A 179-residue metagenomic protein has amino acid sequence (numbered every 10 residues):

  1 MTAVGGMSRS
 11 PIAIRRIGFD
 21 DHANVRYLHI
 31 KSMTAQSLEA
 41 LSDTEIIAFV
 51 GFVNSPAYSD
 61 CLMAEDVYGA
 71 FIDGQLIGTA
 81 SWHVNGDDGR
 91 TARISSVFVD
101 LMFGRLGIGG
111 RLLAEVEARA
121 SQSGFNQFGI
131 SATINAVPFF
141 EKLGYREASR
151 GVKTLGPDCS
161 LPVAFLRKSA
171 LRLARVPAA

Functional and structural regions predicted by a protein language model:
M1-A23, L171-A179: Conserved N-terminal entry element of GNAT/NAT acetyltransferase domains
G5-G6, Y58-D60, L155-D158: Short secondary-structure boundary/capping segments
R16-D20, Y27-M102, L113-E115, R119 (+2 more regions): Acetyl-CoA-dependent GNAT
G107: Conserved G/P- and acidic residue-centered "switch" motifs that form tight phosphate/ATP-binding loops in soluble
A120-A132: Conserved GNAT acetyl-CoA-binding A-motif
I130-V137, L143, K153-A179: C-terminal "cap" of GNAT-fold acetyltransferases
E147-S149: A secondary-structure capping/hinge motif
